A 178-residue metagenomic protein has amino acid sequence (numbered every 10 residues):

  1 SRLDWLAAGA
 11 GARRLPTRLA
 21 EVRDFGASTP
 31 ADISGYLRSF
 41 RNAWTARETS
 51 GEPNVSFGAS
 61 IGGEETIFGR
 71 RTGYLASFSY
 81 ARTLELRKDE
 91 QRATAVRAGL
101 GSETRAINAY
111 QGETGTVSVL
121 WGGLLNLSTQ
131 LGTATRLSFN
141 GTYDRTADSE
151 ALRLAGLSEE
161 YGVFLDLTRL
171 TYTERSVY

Functional and structural regions predicted by a protein language model:
S1-R23, D89: A surface-exposed, glycine/aromatic-enriched loop/edge motif typical of exported proteins
V22-L152, Y172-V177: Transmembrane beta-barrel wall of Gram-negative outer-membrane proteins
S158: Luminal/periplasmic acceptor-recognition loop/helix of membrane-associated glycosyltransferases
Y161, D166-E174: Extracellular/surface-associated beta-sandwich interaction domains
